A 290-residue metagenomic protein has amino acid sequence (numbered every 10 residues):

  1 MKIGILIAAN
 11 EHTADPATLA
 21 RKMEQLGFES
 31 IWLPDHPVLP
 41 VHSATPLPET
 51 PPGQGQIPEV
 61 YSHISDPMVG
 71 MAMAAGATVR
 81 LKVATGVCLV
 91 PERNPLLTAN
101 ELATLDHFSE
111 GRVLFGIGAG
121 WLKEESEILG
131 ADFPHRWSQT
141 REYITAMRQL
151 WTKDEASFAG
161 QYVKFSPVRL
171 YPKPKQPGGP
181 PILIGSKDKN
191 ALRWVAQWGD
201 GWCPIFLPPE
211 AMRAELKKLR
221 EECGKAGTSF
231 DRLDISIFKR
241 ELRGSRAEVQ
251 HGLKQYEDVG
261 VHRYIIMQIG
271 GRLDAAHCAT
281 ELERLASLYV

Functional and structural regions predicted by a protein language model:
M1-V290: Active-site-adjacent structural elements that line small-molecule/cofactor binding pockets in enzymes
